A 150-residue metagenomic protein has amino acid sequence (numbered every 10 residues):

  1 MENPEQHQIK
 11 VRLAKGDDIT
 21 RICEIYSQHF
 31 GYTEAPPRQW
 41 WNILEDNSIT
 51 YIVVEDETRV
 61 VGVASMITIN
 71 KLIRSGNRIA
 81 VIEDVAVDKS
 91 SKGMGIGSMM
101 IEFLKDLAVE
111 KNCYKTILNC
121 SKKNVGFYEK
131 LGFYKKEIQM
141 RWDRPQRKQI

Functional and structural regions predicted by a protein language model:
E2-A35, E55: Short amphipathic alpha-helix that is part of the acyltransferase structural core
I9, T58-V63, A80: Glycine-rich phosphate/pyrophosphate-binding loop shared by adenosine-nucleotide-utilizing enzymes
G31-Y51, K71: Active-site rim helix/loop that mediates acceptor-substrate recognition in acyltransferases
V53, R59-T68, A86: Conserved beta-strand in the GNAT
I69-I82, K92: A conserved beta-turn-beta hairpin within the catalytic core of GNAT-like acetyltransferases that forms part
V87, G93-D106: Conserved acetyl-CoA-binding loop-helix of GNAT-fold acetyltransferases
A108-C120: Conserved GNAT acetyl-CoA-binding A-motif
I117-G126, R141-D143: Conserved beta-strand-loop-alpha-helix junction that forms the acyl-donor binding cleft
